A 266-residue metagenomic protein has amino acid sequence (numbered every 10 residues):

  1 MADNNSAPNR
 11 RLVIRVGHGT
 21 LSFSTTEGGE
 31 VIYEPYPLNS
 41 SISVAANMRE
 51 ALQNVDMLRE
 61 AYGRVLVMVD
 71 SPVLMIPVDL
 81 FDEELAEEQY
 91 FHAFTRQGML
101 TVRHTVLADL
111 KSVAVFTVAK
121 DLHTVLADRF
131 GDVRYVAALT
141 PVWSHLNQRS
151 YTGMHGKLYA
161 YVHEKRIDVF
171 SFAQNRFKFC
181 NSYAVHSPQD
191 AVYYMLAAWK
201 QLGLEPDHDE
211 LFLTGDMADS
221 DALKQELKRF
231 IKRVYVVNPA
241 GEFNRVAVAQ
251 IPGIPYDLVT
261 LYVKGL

Functional and structural regions predicted by a protein language model:
M1-L266: Hydrophobic/aromatic-enriched cytosolic interaction surfaces used to assemble or bind macromolecules
